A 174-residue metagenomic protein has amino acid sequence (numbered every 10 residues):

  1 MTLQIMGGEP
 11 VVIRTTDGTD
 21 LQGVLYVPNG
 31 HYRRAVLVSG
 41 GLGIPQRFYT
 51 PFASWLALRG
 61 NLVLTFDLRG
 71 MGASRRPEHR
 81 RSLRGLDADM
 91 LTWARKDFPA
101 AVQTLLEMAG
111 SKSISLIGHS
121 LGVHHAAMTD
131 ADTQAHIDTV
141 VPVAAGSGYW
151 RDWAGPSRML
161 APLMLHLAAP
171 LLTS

Functional and structural regions predicted by a protein language model:
M1-G30: N-terminal cap/lid segment of alpha/beta-hydrolase-fold proteins
V36-V38, V63: Hydrophobic beta-strand anchors of alpha/beta hydrolase catalytic cores
V38-I44: Active-site glycine-rich loops that stabilize anionic/oxyanionic intermediates across multiple enzyme folds
Q46-S82: Conserved alpha/beta-hydrolase
G85-M108: Alpha/beta-hydrolase active-site loop
M108-S120: Alpha/beta-hydrolase fold nucleophile elbow
I117, L121-S174: Alpha/beta-hydrolase-fold enzymes
